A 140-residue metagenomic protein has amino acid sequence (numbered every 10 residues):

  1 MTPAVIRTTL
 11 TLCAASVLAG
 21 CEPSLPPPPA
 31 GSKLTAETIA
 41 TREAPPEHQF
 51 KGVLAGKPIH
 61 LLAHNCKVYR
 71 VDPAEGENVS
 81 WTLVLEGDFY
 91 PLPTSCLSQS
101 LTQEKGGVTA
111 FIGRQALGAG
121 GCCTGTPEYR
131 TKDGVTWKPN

Functional and structural regions predicted by a protein language model:
M1-L10: Bacterial N-terminal signal peptides that target proteins for export
V17-G20: C-terminal motif of bacterial Sec signal peptides marking the signal peptidase cleavage site
E22-S24: Bacterial signal peptide processing site
E37-K67: Beta-strand-rich domains and repeat architectures in extracellular enzymes and scaffolds, especially beta-propellers
A44-K51, D88-E104: Repeated scaffold domains used in trafficking and secretory/extracellular systems, primarily beta-propellers
L54-N65, E104-G120: Short beta-strand elements that form the blades of beta-propeller/WD-repeat-like and other beta-sheet-rich scaffold
V71-P73, R130-T131: Conserved Ser/Thr-centered positions that define the repeating blades of beta-propeller domains
C122-N140: C-terminal partner/receptor-binding element of secreted or periplasmic proteins
